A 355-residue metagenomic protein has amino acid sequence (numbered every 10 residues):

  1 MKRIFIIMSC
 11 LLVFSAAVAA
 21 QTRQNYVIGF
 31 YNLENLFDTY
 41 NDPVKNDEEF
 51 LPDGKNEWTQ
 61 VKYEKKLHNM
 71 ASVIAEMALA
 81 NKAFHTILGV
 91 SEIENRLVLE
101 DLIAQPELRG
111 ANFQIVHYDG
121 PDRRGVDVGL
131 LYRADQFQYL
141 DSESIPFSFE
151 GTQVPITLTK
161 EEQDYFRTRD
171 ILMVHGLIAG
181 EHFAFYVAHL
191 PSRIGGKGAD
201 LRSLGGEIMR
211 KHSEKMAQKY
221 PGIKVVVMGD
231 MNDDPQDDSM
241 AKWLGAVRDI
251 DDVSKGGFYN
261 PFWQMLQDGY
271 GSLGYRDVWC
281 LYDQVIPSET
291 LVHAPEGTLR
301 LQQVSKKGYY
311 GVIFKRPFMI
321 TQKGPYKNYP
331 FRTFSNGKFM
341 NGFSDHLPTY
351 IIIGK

Functional and structural regions predicted by a protein language model:
I4-F14: Sec-dependent N-terminal signal peptides
V18-N112, V116-V128, V312, R316-M319 (+3 more regions): N-terminal, active-site-proximal structural segment of metallo-dependent hydrolase catalytic domains
Q21-I28, F37, Q136-Q138, F166-S192 (+1 more regions): Beta-strand-turn-beta hairpins that frame and shape the catalytic cleft of phosphate-ester-processing enzymes
Y31-L33, W58-T59, K66, M70 (+7 more regions): Active-site beta-strand/loop signature of hydrolases that rely on acidic residues for catalysis
V44, I178-K211, A217: Metal-dependent phosphoester/phosphodiester hydrolase catalytic core
P52-Y63, F84-V90, H117-Y118, K160-E162 (+4 more regions): Second-shell loop/turn segments in exported
I93-V98, L102-H182: Structured beta-strand-rich core segments of catalytic domains in phosphoester-bond hydrolases
E214-V225, D233-K355: Metal-dependent phosphoester-hydrolase catalytic domains
